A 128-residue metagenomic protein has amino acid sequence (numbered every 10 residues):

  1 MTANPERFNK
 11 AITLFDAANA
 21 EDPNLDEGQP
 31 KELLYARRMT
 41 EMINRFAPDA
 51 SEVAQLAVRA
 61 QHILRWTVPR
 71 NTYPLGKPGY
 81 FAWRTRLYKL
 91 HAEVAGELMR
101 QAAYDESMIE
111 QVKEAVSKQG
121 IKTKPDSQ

Functional and structural regions predicted by a protein language model:
T2-N4, Q29, I63: All-alpha helical catalytic cores of prenyl diphosphate-utilizing isoprenoid enzymes
R7-D26: Generic N-terminal amphipathic, Lys/Arg-enriched alpha-helix
D26-V53, A95-A102, S107-E114: Alpha-helical phosphate/pyrophosphate-handling elements in metalloenzyme active cores
E27, P69-T72: Short coil/turn segments at secondary-structure boundaries
P30, Y73-V94: Divalent-cation-assisted or electrostatically stabilized phosphate/pyrophosphate-binding catalytic cores
F46, A50, R65-R70, A102 (+3 more regions): Amphipathic alpha-helical interaction segments
E52-R70, A95, A115-Q119: His-Asp-centered metal-binding catalytic motifs of divalent-metal-dependent phosphohydrolases/nucleases
V58, D105-Q128: Histidine/acidic-rich helix-loop-helix segments that form or flank divalent-metal centers in metalloenzyme catalytic
